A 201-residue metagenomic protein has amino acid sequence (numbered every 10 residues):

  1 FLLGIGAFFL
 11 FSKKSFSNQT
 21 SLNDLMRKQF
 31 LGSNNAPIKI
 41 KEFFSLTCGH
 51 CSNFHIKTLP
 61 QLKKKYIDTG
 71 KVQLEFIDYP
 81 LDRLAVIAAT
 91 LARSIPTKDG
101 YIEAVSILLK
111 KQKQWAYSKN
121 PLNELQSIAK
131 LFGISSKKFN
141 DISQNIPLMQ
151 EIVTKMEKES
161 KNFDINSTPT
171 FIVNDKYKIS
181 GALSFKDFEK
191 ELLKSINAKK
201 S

Functional and structural regions predicted by a protein language model:
F1-D82, V86, M149-F163, L193-S201: Extracytoplasmic thiol/disulfide redox context detector
F30, L46-G49, L109-Q112, N140-I142: A short, structure-level motif marking secondary-structure boundaries and short turns
F30-G32, W115, I179: Short clusters of hydrophobic/aromatic residues that line enzyme substrate/ligand-binding pockets
N34-P37, C48, I77, T90 (+4 more regions): Residues at structural and domain junctions
F44, S52-L131, S135: Structural alpha/beta surface segment adjacent to cysteine/selenocysteine redox centers across thiol/disulfide enzymes
S45, S127-S201: C-terminal cap of thioredoxin/glutaredoxin-like
